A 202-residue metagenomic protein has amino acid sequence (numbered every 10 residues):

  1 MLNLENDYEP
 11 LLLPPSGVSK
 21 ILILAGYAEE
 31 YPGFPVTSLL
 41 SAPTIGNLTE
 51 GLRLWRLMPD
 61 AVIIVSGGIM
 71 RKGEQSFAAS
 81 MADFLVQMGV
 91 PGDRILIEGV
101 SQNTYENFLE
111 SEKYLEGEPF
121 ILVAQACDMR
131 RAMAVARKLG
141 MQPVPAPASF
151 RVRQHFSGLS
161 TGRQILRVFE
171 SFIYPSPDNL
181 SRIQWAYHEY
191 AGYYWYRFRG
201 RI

Functional and structural regions predicted by a protein language model:
M1-N179: A structural signal for short, hydrophobic/glycine-enriched beta-strand patches
N3, I183-I202: A transmembrane-helix-recognition feature enriched in membrane-embedded lipid enzymes and envelope glyco-/phospholipid
